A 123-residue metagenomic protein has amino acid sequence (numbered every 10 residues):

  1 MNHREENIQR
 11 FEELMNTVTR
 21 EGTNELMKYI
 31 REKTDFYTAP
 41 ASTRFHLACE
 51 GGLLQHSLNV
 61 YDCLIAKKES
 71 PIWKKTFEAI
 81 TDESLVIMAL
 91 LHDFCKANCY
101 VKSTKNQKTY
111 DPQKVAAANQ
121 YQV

Functional and structural regions predicted by a protein language model:
M1-A39: Non-catalytic interface/linker regions that flank or bridge core catalytic/transmembrane domains
L14, E32, A39-P40, L64 (+2 more regions): Generic signature of intrinsically disordered, low-complexity segments enriched in small/polar residues
R20-N24, E50-L54, T81-S84: Amphipathic, non-membrane alpha-helical segments in soluble helical-bundle scaffolds
E32-H56: Active-site flanking loop/helix segments enriched in acidic
L47-C49, A66-V123: Divalent metal-dependent catalytic cores for phosphoryl transfer on phosphate-bearing substrates
S57-C63, V123: An active-site-proximal "capping" alpha-helix that borders the catalytic cofactor pocket
